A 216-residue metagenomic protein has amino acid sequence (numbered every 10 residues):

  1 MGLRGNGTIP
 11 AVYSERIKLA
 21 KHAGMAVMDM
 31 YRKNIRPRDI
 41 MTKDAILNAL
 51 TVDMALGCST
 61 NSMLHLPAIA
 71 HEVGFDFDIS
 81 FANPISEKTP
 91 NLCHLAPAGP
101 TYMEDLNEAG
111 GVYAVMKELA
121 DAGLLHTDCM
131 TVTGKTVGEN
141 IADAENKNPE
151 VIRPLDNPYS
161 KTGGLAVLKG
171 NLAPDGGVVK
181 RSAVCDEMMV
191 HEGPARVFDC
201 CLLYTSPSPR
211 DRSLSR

Functional and structural regions predicted by a protein language model:
M1-R153, K161: Mobile "lid/hinge" segments at catalytic clefts and subdomain interfaces of large enzymes
G2, L172, D211: Residue-level marker of positions within ordered structural domains that often coincide with functionally constrained
I141-L155, Y159-L203: Flexible beta->alpha loop and helix N-cap segments adjacent to enzyme active/binding sites
Y204-D211: Conserved small/polar residues in nucleotide/adenosyl-binding loops
